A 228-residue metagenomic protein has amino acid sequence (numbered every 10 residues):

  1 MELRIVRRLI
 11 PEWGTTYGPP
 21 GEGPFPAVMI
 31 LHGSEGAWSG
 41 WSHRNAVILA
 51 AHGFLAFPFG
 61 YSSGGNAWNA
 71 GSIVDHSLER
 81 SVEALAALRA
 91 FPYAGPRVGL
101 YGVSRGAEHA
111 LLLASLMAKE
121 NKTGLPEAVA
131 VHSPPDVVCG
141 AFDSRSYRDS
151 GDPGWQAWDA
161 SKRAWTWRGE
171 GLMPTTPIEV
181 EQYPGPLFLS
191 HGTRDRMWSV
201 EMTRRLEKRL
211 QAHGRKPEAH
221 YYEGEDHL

Functional and structural regions predicted by a protein language model:
M1-G23: N-terminal cap/lid segment of alpha/beta-hydrolase-fold proteins
G23-F25, G33-N66: Short substrate-entry loop that stabilizes the transition state in hydrolases
G71, R204-L228: C-terminal catalytic histidine-bearing segment of alpha/beta-hydrolase fold enzymes
G71-P92, L112: Alpha/beta-hydrolase active-site loop
G102-G106, A110: Gly/Ala-rich beta-loop-alpha elbow adjacent to hydrolase catalytic centers
L112-R168: Hydrolase active-site cap/lid region
Y183, L189-H191, D195: Short beta-strand/loop motif that positions the catalytic acidic residue of the alpha/beta-hydrolase fold
R196-R205: Conserved alpha/beta-hydrolase "acid-adjacent" motif
